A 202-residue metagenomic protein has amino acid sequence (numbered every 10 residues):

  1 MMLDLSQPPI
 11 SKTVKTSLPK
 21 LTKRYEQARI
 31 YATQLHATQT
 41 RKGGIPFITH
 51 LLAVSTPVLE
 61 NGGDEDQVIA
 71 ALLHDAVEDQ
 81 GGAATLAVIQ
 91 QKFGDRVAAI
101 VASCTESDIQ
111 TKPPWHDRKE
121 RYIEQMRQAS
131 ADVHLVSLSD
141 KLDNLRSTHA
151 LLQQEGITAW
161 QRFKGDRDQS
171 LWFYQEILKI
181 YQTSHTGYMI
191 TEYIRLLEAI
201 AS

Functional and structural regions predicted by a protein language model:
M2-S202: Active-site helical microenvironments for divalent-metal-assisted chemistry
